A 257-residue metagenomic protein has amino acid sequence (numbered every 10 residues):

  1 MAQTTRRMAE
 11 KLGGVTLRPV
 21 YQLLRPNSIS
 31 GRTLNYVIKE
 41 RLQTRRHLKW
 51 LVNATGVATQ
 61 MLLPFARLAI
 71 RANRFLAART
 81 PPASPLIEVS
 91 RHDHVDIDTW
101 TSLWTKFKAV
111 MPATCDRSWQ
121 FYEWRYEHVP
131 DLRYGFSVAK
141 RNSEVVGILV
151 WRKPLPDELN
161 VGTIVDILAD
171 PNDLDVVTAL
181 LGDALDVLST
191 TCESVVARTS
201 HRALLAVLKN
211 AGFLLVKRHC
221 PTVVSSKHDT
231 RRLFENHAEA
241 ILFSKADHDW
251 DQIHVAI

Functional and structural regions predicted by a protein language model:
M1-A77, R125-H128, G135, R141 (+2 more regions): Active-site/acyl-donor-binding loops of N-acyltransferases
Q3, A83-A169: A conserved beta-strand-loop-helix scaffold within acyl/acetyltransferase catalytic domains
L76-S84: Short, conserved catalytic or adaptor-binding loops enriched in Gly and charged residues
